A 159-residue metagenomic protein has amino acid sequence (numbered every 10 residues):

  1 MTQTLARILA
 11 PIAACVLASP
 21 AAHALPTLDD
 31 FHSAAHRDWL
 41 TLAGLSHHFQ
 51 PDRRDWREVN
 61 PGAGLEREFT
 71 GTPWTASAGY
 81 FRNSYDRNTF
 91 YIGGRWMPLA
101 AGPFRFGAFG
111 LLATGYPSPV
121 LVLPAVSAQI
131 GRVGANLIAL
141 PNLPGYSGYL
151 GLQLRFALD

Functional and structural regions predicted by a protein language model:
M1-A35: Cleavable N-terminal export/targeting peptides
A18, A22-A24, W74, F81 (+1 more regions): Short hydrophobic interaction/assembly module
H23-T75, G79-Y80: Short glycine/proline- and aromatic-enriched beta-strand/turn motifs that initiate or cap beta-hairpins
L40-L42, A76-A78, F106-G110, V126 (+2 more regions): Membrane-embedded beta-strand positions of outer-membrane beta-barrel proteins
A43-L45, R95-M97, F109-G115: Short glycine-rich beta-strand segments
F49-V59, Y80-Y91, A100, L112-L121 (+1 more regions): Solvent-exposed loop/turn segments connecting transmembrane beta-strands in outer-membrane beta-barrel proteins
N60-T70, N88-G102, V120-G131, G148-D159: Feature captures outer-membrane beta-barrel proteins of Gram-negative bacteria and organelles
